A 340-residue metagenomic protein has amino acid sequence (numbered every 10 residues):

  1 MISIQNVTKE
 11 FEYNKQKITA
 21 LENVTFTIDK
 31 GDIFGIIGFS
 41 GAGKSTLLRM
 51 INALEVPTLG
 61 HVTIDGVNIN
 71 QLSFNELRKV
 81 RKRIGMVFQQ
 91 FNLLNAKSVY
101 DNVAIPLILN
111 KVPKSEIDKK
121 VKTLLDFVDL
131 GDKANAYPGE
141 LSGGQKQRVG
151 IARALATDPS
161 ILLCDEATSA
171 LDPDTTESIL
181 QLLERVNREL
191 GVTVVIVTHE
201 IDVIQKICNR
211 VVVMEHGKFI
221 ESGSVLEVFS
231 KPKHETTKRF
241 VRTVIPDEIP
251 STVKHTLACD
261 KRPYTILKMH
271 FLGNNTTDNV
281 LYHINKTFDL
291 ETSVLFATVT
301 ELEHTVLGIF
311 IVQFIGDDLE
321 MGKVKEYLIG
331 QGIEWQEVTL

Functional and structural regions predicted by a protein language model:
N52: Helix-to-loop junction immediately C-terminal to a conserved catalytic motif
G60-N68: Conserved ABC transporter NBD signature motif
V67-N68, A104, I108, S115-D132: Conserved ABC ATPase "signature" region
I69-G85, L109, K231-P232: ABC ATPase NBD coupling module
A136-G139, A156-T157, C164: Conserved signature/switch motifs of ABC ATPase nucleotide-binding domains
P173-T175: Helix N-cap at the start of a conserved alpha-helix in ABC-type nucleotide-binding domains
I204-K206: A short, surface-exposed alpha-helical micro-motif characterized by mixed small hydrophobic and charged/polar residues
